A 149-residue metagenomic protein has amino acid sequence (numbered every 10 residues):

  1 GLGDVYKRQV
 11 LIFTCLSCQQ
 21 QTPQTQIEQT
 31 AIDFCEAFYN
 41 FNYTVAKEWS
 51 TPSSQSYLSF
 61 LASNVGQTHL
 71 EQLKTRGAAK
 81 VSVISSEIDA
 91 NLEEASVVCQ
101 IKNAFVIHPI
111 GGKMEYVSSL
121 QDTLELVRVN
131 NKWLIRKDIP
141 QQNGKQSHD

Functional and structural regions predicted by a protein language model:
G1-Y6: Short, small-residue-biased leader/transition segments that mark boundaries at the very start of proteins
K7-C15: Bacterial N-terminal signal peptides
T14-N40, E48: Short, low-complexity N-terminal intrinsically disordered segments enriched in polar/charged residues
L16, P23-Q26, T51, L58-A62 (+1 more regions): A general secondary-structure boundary signal
P23-Q24, Q72-T75, I110-M114: Intrinsically disordered, low-complexity segments enriched in polar/charged residues with Gly/Pro, especially when
Y43-S96, I101-N103: Short solvent-exposed beta->alpha transition segments
I88-D149: Exposed beta-sheet edge and beta->alpha loop/turn motif
